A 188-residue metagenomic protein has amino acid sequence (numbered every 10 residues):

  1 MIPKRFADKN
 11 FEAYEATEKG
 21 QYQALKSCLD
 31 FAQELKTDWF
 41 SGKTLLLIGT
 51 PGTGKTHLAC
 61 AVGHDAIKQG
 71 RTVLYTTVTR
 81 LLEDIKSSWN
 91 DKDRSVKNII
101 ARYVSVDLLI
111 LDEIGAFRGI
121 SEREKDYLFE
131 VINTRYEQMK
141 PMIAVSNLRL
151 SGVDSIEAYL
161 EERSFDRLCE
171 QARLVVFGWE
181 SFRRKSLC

Functional and structural regions predicted by a protein language model:
M1-Q23, K185-C188: A short, basic N-terminal segment
E15-L45: Pre-Walker A (pre-P-loop) alpha-helix and adjacent loop at the N terminus of AAA/AAA+ ATPase modules, a conserved
Y22-C28, I67-S105, E122: Short glycine-rich substrate-engagement loop in P-loop NTPases that contacts/grips substrate
T37-A59: Walker A/P-loop nucleotide-binding motif
H57-R71: P-loop NTPase Walker A phosphate-binding motif
R71-T72, S105-L108, Q138-A144: Loop/turn-to-beta-strand initiation segments
L81-S88, I114-C188: Replace "adjacent to P-loop NTPase cores in ATP/GTP-dependent enzymes" with "adjacent to NTP-binding cores
